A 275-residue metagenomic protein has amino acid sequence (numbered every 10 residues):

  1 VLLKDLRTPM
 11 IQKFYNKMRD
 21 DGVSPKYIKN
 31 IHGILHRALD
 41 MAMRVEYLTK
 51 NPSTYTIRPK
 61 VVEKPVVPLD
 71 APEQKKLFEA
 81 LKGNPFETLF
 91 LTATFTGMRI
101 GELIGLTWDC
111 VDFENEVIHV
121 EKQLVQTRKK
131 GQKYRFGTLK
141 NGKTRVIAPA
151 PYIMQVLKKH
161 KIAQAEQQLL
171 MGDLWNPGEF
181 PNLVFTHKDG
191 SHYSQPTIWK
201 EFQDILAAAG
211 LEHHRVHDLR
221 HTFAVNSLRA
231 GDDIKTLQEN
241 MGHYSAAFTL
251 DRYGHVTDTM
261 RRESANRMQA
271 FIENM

Functional and structural regions predicted by a protein language model:
V1-Y47, E63, S191-I198, E212-D218: N-terminal core-binding DNA-recognition domain of tyrosine site-specific recombinases/integrases
P25, K29, R44-K50, T54-W108 (+6 more regions): Basic, Lys/Arg- and aromatic-enriched nucleic-acid-binding interface segment
K26, R44, L91, F95-E102 (+4 more regions): C-terminal catalytic core of tyrosine-transesterase DNA break-rejoin enzymes
K60, P68, L124, M154 (+2 more regions): Catalytic-site neighborhood detector that most strongly recognizes the C-terminal catalytic loop/helix of tyrosine
V66, R135-T144, T186-Q195, G210-D218 (+1 more regions): Short, contiguous acidic/charged loop-to-helix segments that flank catalytic cores in large enzymes
P72, Q123, A150-E212: Active-site/catalytic core of tyrosine-dependent DNA strand-transfer enzymes
E79, N115, Q126-V146, P151-I153 (+4 more regions): C-terminal secondary-structure termini that scaffold catalytic or DNA-interacting sites
C110-V117, S194, H213, D232-G254 (+1 more regions): Short, polar N-cap/turn motifs at the start of nucleic acid-interacting alpha helices
